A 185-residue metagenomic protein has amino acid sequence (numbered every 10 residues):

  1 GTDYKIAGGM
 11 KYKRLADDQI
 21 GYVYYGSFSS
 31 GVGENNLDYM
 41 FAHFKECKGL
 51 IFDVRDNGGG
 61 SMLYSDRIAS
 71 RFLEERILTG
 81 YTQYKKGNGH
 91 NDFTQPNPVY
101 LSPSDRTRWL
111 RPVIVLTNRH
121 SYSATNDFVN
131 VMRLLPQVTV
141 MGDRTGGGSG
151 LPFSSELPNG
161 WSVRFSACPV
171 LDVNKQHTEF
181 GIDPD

Functional and structural regions predicted by a protein language model:
G1-C47, G181-P184: C-terminal, low-ordered peptide segments at domain boundaries
R14-A16, Y24-S29, D56-G58, R119 (+2 more regions): A mature extracytoplasmic/lumenal domain signature
D18-I20, E46-I51, E75-L78, L110-P112 (+1 more regions): Loop/turn elements at helix/coil->beta-strand transitions in domains of secreted/extracellular proteins
V23, F52, F72, V113 (+2 more regions): Terminal peptide-recognition signature
V23-Y24, H43-G59, V115-L116: Short acidic catalytic loops
E34-F41, S65-A69, V113, T125-V129: Extracytoplasmic/secreted envelope proteins and their assembly/folding machinery, especially bacterial periplasmic
G59-P112, G150-S154, A167, L171 (+1 more regions): Gly/Ser/Thr-rich loop/hinge elements
R133-L134, V140-P158, V163-F165, P169-L171 (+1 more regions): C-terminal soluble interaction/assembly domains
